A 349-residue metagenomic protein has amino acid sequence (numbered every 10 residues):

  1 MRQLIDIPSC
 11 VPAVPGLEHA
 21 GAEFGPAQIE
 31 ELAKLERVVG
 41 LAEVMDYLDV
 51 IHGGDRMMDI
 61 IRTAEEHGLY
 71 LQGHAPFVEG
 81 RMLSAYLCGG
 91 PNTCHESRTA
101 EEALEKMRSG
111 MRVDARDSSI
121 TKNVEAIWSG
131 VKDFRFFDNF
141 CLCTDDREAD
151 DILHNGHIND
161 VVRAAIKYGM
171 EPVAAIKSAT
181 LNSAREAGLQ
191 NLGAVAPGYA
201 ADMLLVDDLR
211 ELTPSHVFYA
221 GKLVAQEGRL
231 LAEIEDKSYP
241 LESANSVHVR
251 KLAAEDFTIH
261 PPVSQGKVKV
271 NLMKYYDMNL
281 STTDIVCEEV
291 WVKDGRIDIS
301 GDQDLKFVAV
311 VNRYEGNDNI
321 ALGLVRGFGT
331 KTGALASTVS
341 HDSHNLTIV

Functional and structural regions predicted by a protein language model:
M1-Q3, K34-V38, E66-L69, S109-M111 (+6 more regions): Short coil/turn connectors at secondary-structure junctions
M1-Y70, D133: Divalent-metal coordination cores built from histidine and acidic residues
Q3-I7, V39-E43, L71-G73, T93-H95 (+2 more regions): Hydrophobic faces of well-ordered beta-strands that scaffold small-molecule active sites in alpha/beta enzyme cores
I7-S9, R37-G40, I60-T63, E79-S84 (+2 more regions): A short alpha-helix capping/helix-coil boundary motif
V11-G16, L48-I51, E79-L83, A103-L104 (+7 more regions): Flexible loop/turn segments at secondary-structure boundaries
E43-E101, D117, T121: Divalent metal-binding pocket/active-site signature
M82, L87-L192, A201-L212: Active-site-adjacent C-terminal substructures of enzyme catalytic domains
L153-G169, V173-V349: Active-site microenvironment of metallo-dependent hydrolases
